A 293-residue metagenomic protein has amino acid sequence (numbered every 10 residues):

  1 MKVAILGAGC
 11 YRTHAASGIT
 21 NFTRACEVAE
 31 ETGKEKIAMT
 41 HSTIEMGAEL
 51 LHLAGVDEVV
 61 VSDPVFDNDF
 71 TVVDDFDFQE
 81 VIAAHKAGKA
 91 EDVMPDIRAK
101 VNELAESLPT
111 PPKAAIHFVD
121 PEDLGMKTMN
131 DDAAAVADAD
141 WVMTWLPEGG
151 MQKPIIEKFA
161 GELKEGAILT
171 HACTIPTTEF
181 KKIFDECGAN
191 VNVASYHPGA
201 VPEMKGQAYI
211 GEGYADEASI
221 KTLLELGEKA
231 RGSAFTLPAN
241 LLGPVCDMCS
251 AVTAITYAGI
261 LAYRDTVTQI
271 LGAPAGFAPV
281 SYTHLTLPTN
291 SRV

Functional and structural regions predicted by a protein language model:
M1-A115: NAD(P)+-binding Rossmann beta1-loop-alpha1 motif at the extreme N-terminus of oxidoreductases
A8, R12-A15, T32, I155-E157 (+1 more regions): Rossmann-fold dinucleotide-binding core
P64-D67, G88, D92-I168: Rossmann-like NAD(P)-binding element
E225-E228, G259-L261, T266: C-terminal regulatory/interaction module of P-loop NTP-utilizing enzymes
T253: Nucleic-acid-interacting cores, centered on viral/eukaryotic replication and modification enzymes
G276-Y282: Short, well-structured alpha-helical segments that form the helix of a local strand-helix-strand
T283-T289: Conserved small/polar residues in nucleotide/adenosyl-binding loops
